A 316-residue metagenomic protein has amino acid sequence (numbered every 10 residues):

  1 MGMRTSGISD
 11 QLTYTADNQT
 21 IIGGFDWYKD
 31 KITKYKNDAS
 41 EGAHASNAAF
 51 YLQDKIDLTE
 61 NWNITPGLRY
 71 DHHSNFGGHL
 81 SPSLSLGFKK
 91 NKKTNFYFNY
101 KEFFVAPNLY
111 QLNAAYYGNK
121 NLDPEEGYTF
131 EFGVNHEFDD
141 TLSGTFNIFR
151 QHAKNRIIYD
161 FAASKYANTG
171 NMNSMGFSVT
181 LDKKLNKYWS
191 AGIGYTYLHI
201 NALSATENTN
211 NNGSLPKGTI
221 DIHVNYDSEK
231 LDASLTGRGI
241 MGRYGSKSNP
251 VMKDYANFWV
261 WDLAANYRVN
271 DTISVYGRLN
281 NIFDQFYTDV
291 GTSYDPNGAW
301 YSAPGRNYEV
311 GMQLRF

Functional and structural regions predicted by a protein language model:
M1-F76, P82-N91, L142-I148, K184 (+1 more regions): Face-selective signature of the C-terminal outer-membrane beta-barrel domain
M3, N95, Y100-K154, I158-K184 (+3 more regions): Outer-membrane beta-barrel signature, preferentially recognizing the C-terminal barrel domain of Gram-negative
I8-Y14, L52-D54, L84-F88, F132-H136 (+6 more regions): Residues on the lipid-exposed face of transmembrane beta-strands in outer-membrane beta-barrel proteins
T15-Q19, T59-N63, K89-K93, G127 (+8 more regions): Outer-membrane beta-barrel channels and translocator barrels
A16-N18, W27-T33, A48, L68-S74 (+10 more regions): Transmembrane beta-strands of outer-membrane beta-barrel pores
I21-F25, I64-P66, F96-F98, G144-F146 (+6 more regions): Transmembrane beta-strands of outer-membrane beta-barrel proteins
D57-I64, F149-H152, N168-S248, R278 (+1 more regions): Gram-negative outer-membrane beta-barrel transporters
G242-G245, N266-F316: C-terminal beta-signal and adjacent terminal beta-strands/loops of Gram-negative outer-membrane beta-barrel proteins
